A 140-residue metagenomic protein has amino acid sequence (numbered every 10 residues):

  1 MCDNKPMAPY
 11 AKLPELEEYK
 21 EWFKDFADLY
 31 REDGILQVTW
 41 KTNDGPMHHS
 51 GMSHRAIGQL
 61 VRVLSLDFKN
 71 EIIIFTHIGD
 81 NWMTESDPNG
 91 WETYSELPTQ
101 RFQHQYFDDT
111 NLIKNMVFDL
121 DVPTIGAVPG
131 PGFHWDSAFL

Functional and structural regions predicted by a protein language model:
M1-T76: Conserved CoA-thioester-binding segment of acyl-CoA-metabolizing enzymes
G45-P46, D80, G132: Glycine-/small-residue-rich active-site loops that bind phosphorylated ligands and cofactors
H48, M83, W135: Residues that form or flank phosphate/diphosphate-binding pockets in enzymes that use nucleotide phosphates
G51, H104, G126-A127: Residue-level marker of alpha-helix boundaries and capping positions
M52-S53, D87-W91, F139-L140: Short, glycine/charged-enriched secondary-structure capping and boundary segments
K69, H77-T110: Glycine- (often His-adjacent) and acidic-residue-rich active-site loop that binds/positions the CoA thioester
T76-H77, V128: Short beta-strand/turn micro-motifs composed of small residues that flank or help shape donor/cofactor-binding pockets
D109-L140: Glycine-rich beta-to-alpha active-site loop
